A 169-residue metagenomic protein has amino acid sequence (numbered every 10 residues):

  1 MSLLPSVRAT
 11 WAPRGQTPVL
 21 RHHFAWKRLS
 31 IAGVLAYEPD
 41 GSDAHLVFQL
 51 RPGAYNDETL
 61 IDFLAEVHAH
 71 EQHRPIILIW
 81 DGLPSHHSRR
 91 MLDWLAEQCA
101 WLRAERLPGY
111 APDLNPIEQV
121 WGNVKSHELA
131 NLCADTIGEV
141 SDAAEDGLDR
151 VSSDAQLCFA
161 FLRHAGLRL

Functional and structural regions predicted by a protein language model:
M1, G33-L35, L64, D81 (+3 more regions): Generic structural signal for small/hydrophobic residues in well-ordered secondary structure, especially within
M1, P52-A54, W80-L92, G109-L114: Acidic, metal-coordinating catalytic cores used for nucleic-acid/nucleotide bond scission and strand-transfer chemistry
M1-A65: Extended, low-complexity cationic-aromatic segments
S6, D62, R89-R90, P116-Q119: Generic recognition of short, well-ordered alpha-helical segments
Q16-F24, A96-Q119, L132: RNase H-like polynucleotidyl transferase catalytic core
E66-H70: A generic secondary-structure signal
I76-I77: Hydrophobic "anchor" residues on beta-strands that sit immediately upstream of conserved functional sites
I117-L169: C-terminal anion-handling pockets and recognition modules
